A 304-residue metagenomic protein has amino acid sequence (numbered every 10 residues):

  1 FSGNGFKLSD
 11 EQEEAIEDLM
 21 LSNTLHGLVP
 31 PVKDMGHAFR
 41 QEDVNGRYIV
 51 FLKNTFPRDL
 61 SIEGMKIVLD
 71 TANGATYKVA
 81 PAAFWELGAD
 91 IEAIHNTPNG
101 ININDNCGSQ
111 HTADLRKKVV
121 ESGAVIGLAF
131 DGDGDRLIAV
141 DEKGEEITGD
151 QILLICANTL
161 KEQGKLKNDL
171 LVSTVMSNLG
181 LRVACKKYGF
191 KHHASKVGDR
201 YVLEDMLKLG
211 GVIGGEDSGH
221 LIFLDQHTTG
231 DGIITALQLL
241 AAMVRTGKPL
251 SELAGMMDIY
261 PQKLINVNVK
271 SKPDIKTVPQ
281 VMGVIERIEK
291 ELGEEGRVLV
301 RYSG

Functional and structural regions predicted by a protein language model:
F1, V125-I126, Q163-G304: Phosphate-binding and adjacent anionic-ligand microenvironments
F1-S122: Gly/Ser/Thr-enriched, mixed-charge loops and adjacent short helices that form phosphate/oxyanion-binding elements
S2, F6-V50, E142-D217, I222-F223: Proline/glycine-rich low-complexity loops and linkers
I16, L52, D70, T112-R116 (+6 more regions): Buried hydrophobic positions in well-ordered alpha/beta secondary-structure cores of metabolic enzymes
N73-Y77, G134-D135, S177-L179: Gly/Ser/Thr-rich loops at beta-strand to alpha-helix junctions that form or flank small-molecule/cofactor-binding
T76, L137-A139, I222: Conserved protein kinase catalytic core
D90, I126-G127, G132-K143, M206-G214: Self-splicing inteins and homing endonuclease
F130-G132, E146-Q151, H227-G230: Short glycine/threonine-rich catalytic loop with a Thr-x-Gly-x-Asp
